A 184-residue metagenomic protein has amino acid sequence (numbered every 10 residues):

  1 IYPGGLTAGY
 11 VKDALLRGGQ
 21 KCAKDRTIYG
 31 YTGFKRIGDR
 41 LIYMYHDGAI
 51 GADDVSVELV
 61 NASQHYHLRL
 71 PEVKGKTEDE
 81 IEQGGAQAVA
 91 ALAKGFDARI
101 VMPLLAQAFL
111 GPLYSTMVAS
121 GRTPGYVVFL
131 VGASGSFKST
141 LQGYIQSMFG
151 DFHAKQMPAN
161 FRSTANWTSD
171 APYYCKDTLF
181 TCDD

Functional and structural regions predicted by a protein language model:
I1-R99, D170-A171, C175-K176: Conserved glycine-centered beta->alpha loop in an early N-terminal alpha/beta scaffold
Y31, Y43-Y45, L130, I145 (+1 more regions): Generic structural hydrophobic/aromatic packing signal, biased to beta-strands
A49, L130-S134, D184: Short, flexible loop/turn elements at secondary-structure junctions
V57-K155, F161: P-loop NTPase catalytic core of nucleic-acid-dependent motor ATPases
V127, D151-D184: Conserved ASCE/P-loop NTPase catalytic core
